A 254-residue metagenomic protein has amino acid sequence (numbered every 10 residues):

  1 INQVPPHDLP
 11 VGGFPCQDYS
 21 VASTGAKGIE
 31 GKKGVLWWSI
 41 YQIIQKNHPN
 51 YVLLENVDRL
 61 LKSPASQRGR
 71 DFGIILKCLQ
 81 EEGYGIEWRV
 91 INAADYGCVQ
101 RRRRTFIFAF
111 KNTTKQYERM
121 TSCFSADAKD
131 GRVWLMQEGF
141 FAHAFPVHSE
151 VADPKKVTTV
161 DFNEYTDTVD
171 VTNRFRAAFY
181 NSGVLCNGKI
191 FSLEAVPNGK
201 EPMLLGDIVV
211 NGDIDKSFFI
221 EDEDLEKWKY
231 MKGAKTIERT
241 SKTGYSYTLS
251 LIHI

Functional and structural regions predicted by a protein language model:
N2-H7, Q17-S250: Class I S-adenosyl-L-methionine
V11: N-terminal Rossmann-like NAD(P) cofactor-binding module of classical short-chain dehydrogenase/reductase
F14: Glycine-rich, N-terminal phosphate-binding loop of Rossmann-like dinucleotide-binding domains
I252-I254: Conserved small/polar residues in nucleotide/adenosyl-binding loops
